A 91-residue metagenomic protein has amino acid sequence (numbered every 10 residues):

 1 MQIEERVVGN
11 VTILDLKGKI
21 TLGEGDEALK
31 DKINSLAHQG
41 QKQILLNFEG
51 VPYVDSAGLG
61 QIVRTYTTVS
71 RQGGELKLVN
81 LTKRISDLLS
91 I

Functional and structural regions predicted by a protein language model:
M1-D15: Short beta-strand/loop segment at the start of cytosolic alpha/beta domains
I20-I91: Amphipathic alpha-helical interaction surfaces in cytosolic regulatory modules
